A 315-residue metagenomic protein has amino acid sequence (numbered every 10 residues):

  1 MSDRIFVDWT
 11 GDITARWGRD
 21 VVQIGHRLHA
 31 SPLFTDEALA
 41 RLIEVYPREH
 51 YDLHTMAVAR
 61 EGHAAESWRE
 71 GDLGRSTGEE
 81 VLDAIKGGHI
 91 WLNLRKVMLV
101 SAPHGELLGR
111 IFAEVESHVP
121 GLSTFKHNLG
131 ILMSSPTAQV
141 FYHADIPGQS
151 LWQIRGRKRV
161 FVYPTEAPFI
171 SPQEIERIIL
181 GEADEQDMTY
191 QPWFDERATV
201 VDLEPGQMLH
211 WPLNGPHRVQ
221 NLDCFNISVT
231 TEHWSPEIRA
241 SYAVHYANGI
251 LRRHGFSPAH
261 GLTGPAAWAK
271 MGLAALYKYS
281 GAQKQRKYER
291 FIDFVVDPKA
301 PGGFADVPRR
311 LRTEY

Functional and structural regions predicted by a protein language model:
M1-G109, A113, N248-F256, Y277-Y315: Transition-metal
V22, K126-M133: A short glycine-rich, His/Asp/Glu-containing loop-to-beta-strand
E114-N128: Intrinsically disordered, low-complexity linker/loop segments enriched in Gly/Pro and charged/polar residues
K126, Q139, H143-Q149, E196-R197: A short beta-loop-beta micro-motif enriched in histidine and acidic residues
G130-A144, P164-A167: Conserved short histidine dyad/triad with adjacent acidic residue
Q153-H210, G215-P216: Double-stranded beta-helix
Q173, D223-R239: A short hydrophobic beta-strand segment most commonly corresponding to one strand of the jelly-roll/cupin
W193-D195, A240-S280: Active-site-adjacent segment of 2-oxoglutarate/Fe(II) JmjC oxygenases
